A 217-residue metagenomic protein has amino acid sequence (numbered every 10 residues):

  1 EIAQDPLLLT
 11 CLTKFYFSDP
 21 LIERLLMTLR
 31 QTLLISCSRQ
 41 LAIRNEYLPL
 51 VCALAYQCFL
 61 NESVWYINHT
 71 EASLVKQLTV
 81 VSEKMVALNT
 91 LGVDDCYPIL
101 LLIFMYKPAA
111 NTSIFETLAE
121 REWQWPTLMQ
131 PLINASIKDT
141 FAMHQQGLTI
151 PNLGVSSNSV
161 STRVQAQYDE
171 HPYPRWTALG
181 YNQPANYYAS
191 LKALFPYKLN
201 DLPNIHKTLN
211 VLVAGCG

Functional and structural regions predicted by a protein language model:
E1-R163: N-terminal accessory segments
Q167-E170, P174-N210: Conserved alpha-helix/loop element of class I SAM-dependent methyltransferases that forms part of the SAM/SAH-binding
L212-G217: Class I SAM-dependent methyltransferase "Motif I" SAM/SAH-binding loop
